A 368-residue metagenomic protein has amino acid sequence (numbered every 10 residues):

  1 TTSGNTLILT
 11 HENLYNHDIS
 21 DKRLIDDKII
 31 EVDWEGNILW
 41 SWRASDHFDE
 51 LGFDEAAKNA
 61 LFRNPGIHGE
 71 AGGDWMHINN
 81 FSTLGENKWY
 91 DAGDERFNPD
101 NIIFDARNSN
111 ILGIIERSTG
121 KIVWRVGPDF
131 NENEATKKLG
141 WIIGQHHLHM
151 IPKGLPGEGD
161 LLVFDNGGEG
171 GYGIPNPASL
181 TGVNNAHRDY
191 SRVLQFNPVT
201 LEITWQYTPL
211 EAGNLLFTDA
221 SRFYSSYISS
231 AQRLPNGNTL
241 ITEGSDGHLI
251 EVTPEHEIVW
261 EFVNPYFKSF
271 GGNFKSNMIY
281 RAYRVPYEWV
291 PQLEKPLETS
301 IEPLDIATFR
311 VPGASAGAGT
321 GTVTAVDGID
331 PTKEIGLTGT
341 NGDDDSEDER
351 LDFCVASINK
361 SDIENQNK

Functional and structural regions predicted by a protein language model:
T1-K368: Histidine-/acidic-rich catalytic cores in large beta-rich domains
